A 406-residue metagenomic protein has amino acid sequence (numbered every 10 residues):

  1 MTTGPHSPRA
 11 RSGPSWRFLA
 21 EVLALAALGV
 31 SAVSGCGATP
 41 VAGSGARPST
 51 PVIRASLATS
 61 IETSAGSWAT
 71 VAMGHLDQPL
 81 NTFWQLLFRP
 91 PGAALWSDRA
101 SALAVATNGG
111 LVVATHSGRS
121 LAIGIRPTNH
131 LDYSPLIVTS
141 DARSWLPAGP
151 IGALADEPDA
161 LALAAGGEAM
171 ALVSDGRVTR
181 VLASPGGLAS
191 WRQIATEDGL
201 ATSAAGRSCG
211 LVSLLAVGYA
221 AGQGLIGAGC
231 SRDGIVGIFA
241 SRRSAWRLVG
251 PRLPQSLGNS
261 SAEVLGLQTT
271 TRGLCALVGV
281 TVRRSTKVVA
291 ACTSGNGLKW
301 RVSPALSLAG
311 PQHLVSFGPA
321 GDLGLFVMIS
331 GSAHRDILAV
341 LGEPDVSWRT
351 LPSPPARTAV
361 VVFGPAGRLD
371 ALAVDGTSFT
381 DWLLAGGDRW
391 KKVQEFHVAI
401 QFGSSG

Functional and structural regions predicted by a protein language model:
V33-G35: C-terminal motif of bacterial Sec signal peptides marking the signal peptidase cleavage site
G37-T39: Bacterial signal peptide processing site
P48, R99-V105, A148-L154, I194-A205 (+4 more regions): Short loop/turn motifs that cap or connect beta-strands within the blades of beta-propeller-type repeat domains
P48-W84, T107-V112: Beta-strand-rich domains and repeat architectures in extracellular enzymes and scaffolds, especially beta-propellers
R54-E62, V105-T115, A153-A165, T202-Y219 (+4 more regions): Repeated scaffold domains used in trafficking and secretory/extracellular systems, primarily beta-propellers
S64-V71, G118-I123, G167-L172, A221-G227 (+3 more regions): Entry beta-strands of beta-propeller and related beta-repeat scaffolds
Q78-Q85, N129-L136, R177-L182, D233-F239 (+3 more regions): Structural motif
R89-P90, V138-S140, S184-P185, A240-R243 (+3 more regions): Conserved Ser/Thr-centered positions that define the repeating blades of beta-propeller domains
